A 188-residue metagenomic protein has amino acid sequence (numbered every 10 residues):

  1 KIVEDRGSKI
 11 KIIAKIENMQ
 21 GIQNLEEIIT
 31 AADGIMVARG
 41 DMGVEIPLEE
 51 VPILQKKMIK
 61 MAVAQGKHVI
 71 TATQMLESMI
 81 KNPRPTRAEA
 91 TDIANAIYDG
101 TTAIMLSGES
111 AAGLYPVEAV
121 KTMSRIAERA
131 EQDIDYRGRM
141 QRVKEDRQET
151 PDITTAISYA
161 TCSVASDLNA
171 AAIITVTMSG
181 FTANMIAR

Functional and structural regions predicted by a protein language model:
K1-R188: Non-catalytic helical/linker scaffolds that mediate oligomerization, partner binding, and domain coupling around large
